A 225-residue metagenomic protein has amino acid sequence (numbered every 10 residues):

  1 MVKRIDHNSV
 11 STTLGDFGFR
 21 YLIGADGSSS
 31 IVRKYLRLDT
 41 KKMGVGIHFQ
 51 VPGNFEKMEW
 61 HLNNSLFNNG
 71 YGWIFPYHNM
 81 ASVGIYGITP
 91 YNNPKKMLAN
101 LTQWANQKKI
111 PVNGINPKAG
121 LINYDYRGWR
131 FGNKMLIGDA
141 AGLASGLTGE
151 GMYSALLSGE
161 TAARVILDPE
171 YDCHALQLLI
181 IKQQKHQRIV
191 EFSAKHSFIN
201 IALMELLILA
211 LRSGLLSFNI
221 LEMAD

Functional and structural regions predicted by a protein language model:
V2-R4, Y91-I166: FAD/FMN-dependent oxidoreductases across multiple families
K3-F17: Conserved beta-strand-loop-beta-strand element in the redox core of flavoprotein oxidoreductases
D6-N8, N79-M80, N133: Beta-strand-connecting loop/turn residues
F17-S28, K134, D139: Short hydrophobic core segments
A25-G27, S65, Y77, K118-A119 (+1 more regions): Fold-independent oxyanion-binding glycine-rich loops and adjacent beta-strand/coil segments at enzyme active sites
S29-K95: Conserved FAD-binding catalytic core of PHBH/FMO-like flavoproteins
D125-R130, T161-A202: Active-site-proximal substrate-binding core of FAD-dependent oxidoreductases
R188-D225: C-terminal auxiliary extensions adjacent to catalytic cores
